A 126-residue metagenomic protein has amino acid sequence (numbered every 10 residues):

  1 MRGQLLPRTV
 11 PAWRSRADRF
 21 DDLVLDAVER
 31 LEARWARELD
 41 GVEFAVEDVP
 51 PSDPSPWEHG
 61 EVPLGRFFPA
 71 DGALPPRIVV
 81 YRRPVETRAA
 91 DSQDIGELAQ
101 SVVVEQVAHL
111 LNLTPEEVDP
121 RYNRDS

Functional and structural regions predicted by a protein language model:
M1-A70, P76: A metal-dependent hydrolase signature that marks the N-terminal structural subdomain at the beginning of catalytic folds
A27, A99-V103: Hydrophobic alpha-helical membrane-association signature
E61-Q100, L110-S126: Active-site scaffold of zinc-dependent metalloenzymes
